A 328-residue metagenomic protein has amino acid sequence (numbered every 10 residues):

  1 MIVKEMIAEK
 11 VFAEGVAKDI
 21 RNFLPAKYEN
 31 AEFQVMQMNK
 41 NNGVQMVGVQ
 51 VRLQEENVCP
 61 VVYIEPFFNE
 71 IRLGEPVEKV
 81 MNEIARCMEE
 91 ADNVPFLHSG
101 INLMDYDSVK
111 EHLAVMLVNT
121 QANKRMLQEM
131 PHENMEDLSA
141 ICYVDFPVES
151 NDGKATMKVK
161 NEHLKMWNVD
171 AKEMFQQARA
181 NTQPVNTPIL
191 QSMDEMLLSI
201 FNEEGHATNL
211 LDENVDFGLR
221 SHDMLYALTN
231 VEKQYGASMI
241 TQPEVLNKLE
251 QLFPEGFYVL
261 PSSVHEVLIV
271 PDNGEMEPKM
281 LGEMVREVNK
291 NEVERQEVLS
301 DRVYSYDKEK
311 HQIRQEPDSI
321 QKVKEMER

Functional and structural regions predicted by a protein language model:
I2-V115: An N-terminal, globular interaction/scaffold subdomain
Q37-N42, H265-V267, V303-E309: A glycine-rich phosphate-binding loop feature that marks nucleotide/adenosyl-phosphate handling sites
K40-V47, P254, E297-S300: A short, compositionally biased
Q50-E56, D272, E316-Q321: Secondary-structure transition/turn motif
R86-N161: Intrinsically disordered, low-complexity linker/loop segments enriched in Gly/Pro and charged/polar residues
Q128-V285, N289-E292: A contiguous, surface-oriented mixed alpha/beta subdomain in the mid-to-C-terminal portion of proteins that forms
M284-Q321: Helix-rich interaction surfaces within compact, conserved domain-sized segments that mediate assembly or partner
Q321-R328: Non-Sec secretion/translocation targeting segments of pathogen effectors
